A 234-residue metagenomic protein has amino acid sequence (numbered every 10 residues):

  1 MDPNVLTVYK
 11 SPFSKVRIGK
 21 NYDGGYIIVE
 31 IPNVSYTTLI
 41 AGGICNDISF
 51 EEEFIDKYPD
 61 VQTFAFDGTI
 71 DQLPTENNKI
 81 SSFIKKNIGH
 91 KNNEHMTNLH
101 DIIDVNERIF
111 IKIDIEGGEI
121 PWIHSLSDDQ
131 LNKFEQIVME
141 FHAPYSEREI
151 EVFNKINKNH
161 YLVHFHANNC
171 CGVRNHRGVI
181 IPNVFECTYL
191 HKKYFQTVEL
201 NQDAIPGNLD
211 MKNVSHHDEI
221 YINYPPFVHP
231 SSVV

Functional and structural regions predicted by a protein language model:
M1-I40, D47, E53, I84-K85 (+2 more regions): Rossmann-like AdoMet/SAM-dependent catalytic core
N46, A65-L73: Short, polar loop motifs at secondary-structure junctions
F54, D71-S81, D129: Short loop/helix-cap segments at secondary-structure boundaries that form the rim of catalytic
D56-Q62: Conserved S-adenosyl-L-methionine
Q62-D67, K85: Conserved SAM-binding motif I beta-strand of class I
K86-H90, D114: Conserved acidic residues
I113-E119: Switch II (G3) loop of P-loop NTPases
P121-K155: A short alpha/beta connector and helix-capping loop motif
